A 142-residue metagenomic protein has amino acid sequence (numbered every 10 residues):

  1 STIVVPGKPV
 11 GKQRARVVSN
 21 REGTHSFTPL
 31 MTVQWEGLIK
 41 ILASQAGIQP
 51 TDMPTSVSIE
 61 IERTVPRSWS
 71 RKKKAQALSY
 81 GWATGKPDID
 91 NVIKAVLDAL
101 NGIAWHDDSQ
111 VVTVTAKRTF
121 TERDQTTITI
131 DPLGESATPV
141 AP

Functional and structural regions predicted by a protein language model:
S1-P142: Acidic, proline/glycine-enriched N-terminal capping motif
